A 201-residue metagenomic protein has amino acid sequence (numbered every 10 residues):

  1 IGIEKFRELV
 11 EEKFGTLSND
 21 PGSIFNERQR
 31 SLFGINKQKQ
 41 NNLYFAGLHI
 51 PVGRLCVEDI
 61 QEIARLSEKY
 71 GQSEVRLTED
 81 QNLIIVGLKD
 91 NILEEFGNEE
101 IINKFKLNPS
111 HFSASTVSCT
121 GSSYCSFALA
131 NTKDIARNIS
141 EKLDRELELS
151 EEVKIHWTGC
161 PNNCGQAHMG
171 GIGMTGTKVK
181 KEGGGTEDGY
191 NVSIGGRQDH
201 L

Functional and structural regions predicted by a protein language model:
I1-L201: Peripheral terminal and linker regions in Fe-S/redox and tRNA-modifying enzymes
